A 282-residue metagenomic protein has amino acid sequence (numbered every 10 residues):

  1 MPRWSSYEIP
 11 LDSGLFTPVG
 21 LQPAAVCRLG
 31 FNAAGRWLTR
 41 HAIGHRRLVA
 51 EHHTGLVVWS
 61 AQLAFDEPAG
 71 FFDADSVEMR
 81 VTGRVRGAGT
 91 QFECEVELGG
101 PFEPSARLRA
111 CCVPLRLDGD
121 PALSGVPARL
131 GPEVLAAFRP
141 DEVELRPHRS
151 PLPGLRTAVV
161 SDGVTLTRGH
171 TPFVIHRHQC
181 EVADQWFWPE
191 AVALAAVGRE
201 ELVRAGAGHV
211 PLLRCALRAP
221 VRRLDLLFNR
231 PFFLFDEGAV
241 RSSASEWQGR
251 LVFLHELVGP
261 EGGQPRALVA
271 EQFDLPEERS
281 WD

Functional and structural regions predicted by a protein language model:
M1-S60, R107-R222, P276-D282: Hot-dog-fold acyl-thioester-processing enzymes
H53, V58, R80-V85, V221 (+1 more regions): A structural signal for short, hydrophobic beta-strand segments that form beta-sheets in beta-rich/all-beta domains
L63, R223-L226: Short beta-strands within extracellular/lumenal beta-sheet-rich domains
F65-S76, T82-L155, F228, F232-E237 (+1 more regions): HotDog/MaoC-like acyl-thioester-processing domains
G198, S243-A244: Hydrophobic alpha-helical segments
